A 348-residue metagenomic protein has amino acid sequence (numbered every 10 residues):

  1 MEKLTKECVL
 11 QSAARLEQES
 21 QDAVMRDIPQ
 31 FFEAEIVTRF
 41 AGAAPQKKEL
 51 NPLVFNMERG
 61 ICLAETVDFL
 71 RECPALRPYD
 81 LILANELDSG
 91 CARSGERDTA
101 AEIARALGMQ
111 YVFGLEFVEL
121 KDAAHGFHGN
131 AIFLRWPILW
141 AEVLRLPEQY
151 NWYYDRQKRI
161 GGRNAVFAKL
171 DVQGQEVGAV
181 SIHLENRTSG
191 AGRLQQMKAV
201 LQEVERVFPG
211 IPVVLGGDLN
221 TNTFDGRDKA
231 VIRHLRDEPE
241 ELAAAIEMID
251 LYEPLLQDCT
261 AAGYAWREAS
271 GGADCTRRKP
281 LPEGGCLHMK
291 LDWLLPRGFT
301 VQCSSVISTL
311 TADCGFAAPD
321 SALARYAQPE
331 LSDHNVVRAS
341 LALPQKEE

Functional and structural regions predicted by a protein language model:
M1-T38, E205-G210, V214, T221-E348: Metal-dependent phosphoester-hydrolase catalytic domains
K3-G42, L87-E176: Structured beta-strand-rich core segments of catalytic domains in phosphoester-bond hydrolases
R39-L70: N-terminal active-site segment of His-dependent metallophosphoesterases
N51-M57, L70-E96, F133, A168 (+4 more regions): Active-site beta-strand/loop signature of hydrolases that rely on acidic residues for catalysis
E58, D88, F117-V118, H183-E185 (+4 more regions): Catalytic metal-binding/acid-base residues of hydrolase active sites
I61-L63, G90-R93, E119-A123, F127-G129 (+4 more regions): Short catalytic/ligand-binding loop motif for oxyanion handling, primarily in non-cytosolic enzymes, centered on
E65-V67, S94-R97, A123-F127, Y154 (+4 more regions): Short aromatic-enriched loop/helix-cap "lid" or pocket-rim segments at secondary-structure transitions that line
R159, V177-N186: Active-site-proximal loop/helix segment associated with metal-binding centers of metalloenzymes
